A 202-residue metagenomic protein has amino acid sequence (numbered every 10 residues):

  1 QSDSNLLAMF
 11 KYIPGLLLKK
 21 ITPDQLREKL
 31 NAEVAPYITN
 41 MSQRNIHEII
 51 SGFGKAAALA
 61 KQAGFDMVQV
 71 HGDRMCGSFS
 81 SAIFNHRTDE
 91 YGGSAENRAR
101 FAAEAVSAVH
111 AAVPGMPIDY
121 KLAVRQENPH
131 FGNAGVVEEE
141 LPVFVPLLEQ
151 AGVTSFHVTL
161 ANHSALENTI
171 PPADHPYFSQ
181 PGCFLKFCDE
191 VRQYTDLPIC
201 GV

Functional and structural regions predicted by a protein language model:
Q1-V202: Flavin-dependent oxidoreductase catalytic cores
